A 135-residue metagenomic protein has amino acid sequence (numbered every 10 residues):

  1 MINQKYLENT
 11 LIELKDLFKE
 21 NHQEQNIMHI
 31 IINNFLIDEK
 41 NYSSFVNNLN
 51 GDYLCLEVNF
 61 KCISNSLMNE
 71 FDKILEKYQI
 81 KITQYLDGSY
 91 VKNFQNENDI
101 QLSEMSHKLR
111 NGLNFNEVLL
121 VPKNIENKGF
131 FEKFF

Functional and structural regions predicted by a protein language model:
M1-F135: Nucleotide/phosphate-binding catalytic cleft detector across ATP-hydrolyzing and phosphate-transferring enzymes
